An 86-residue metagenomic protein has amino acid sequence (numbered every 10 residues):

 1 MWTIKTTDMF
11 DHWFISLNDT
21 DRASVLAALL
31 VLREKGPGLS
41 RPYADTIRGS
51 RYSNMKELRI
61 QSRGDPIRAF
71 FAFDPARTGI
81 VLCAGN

Functional and structural regions predicted by a protein language model:
M1-P66, P75-G79, N86: Basic, Lys/Arg-enriched alpha-helical interface segments
